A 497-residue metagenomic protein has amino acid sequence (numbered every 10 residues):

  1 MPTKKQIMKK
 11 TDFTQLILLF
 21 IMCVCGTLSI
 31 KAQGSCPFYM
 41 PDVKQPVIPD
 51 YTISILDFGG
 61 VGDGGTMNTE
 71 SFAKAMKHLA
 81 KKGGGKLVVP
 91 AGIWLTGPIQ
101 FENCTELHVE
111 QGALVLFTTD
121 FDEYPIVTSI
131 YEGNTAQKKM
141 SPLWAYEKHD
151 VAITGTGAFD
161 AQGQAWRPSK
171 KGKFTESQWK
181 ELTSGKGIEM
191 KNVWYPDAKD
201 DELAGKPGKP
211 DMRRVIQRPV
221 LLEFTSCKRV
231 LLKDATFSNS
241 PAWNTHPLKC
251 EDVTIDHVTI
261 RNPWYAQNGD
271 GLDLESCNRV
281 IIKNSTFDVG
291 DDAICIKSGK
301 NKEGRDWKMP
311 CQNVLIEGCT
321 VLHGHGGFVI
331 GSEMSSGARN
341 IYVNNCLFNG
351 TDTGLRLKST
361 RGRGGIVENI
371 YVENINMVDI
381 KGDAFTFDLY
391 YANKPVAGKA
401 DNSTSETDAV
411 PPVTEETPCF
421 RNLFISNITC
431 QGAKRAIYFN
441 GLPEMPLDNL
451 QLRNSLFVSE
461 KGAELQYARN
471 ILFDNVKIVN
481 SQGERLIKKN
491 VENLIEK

Functional and structural regions predicted by a protein language model:
K4-K5, G26: Short, low-complexity, intrinsically disordered N-terminal modules that encode targeting/processing signals
K5-L18: Bacterial N-terminal signal peptides that target proteins for export
I21-K497: Extracellular/periplasmic carbohydrate-active domains that bind, remodel, or depolymerize complex polysaccharides
